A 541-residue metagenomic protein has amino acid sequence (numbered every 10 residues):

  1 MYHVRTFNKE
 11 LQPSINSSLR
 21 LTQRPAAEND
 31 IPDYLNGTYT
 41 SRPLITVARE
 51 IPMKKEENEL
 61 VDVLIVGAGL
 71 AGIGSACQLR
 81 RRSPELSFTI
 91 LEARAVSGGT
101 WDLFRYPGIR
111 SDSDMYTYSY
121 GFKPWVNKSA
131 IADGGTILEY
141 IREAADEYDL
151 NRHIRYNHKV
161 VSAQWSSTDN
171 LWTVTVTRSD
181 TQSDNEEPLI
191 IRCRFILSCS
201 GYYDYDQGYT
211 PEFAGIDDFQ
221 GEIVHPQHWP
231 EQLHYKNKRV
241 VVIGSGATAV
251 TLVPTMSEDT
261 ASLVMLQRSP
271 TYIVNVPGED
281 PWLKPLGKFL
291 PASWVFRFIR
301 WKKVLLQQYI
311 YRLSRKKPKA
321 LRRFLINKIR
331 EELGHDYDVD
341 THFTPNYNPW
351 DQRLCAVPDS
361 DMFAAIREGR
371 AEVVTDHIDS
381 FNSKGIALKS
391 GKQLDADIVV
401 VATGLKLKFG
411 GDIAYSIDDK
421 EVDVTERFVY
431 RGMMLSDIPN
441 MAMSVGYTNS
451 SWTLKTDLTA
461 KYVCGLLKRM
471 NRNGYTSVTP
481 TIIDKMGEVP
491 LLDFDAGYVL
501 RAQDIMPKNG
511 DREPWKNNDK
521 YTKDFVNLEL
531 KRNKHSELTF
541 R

Functional and structural regions predicted by a protein language model:
Y2-V63, R81-L86, Q207-Q227: Extreme N-terminal leader/targeting segments of oxidoreductases
I15-L19, R24, N29, D33-Y34 (+7 more regions): Beta1-alpha1 glycine-rich phosphate/pyrophosphate-binding loop at the start of Rossmann-like nucleotide-binding domains
N16-L19, Q23-Y39, P43, A249 (+5 more regions): C-terminal, flexible cofactor-proximal segment of oxidoreductases
K55-L60, L64-I65, L70, S75 (+6 more regions): Rossmann-like dinucleotide-binding core of oxidoreductases
V61, D184-F195, K236, K389-I398: Core beta-strand elements of the Rossmann-like FAD/NAD(P) dinucleotide-binding domain in flavoenzyme oxidoreductases
W125-E143, L313-L321, P349-D361: Short beta-strand to alpha-helix junction loop
A130-Y203: Feature captures the FAD/FMN-dependent oxidoreductase FAD-binding
L325-N327, E331-K384, L388-G410, P490-R541: C-terminal catalytic lobe of FAD-dependent flavoproteins
